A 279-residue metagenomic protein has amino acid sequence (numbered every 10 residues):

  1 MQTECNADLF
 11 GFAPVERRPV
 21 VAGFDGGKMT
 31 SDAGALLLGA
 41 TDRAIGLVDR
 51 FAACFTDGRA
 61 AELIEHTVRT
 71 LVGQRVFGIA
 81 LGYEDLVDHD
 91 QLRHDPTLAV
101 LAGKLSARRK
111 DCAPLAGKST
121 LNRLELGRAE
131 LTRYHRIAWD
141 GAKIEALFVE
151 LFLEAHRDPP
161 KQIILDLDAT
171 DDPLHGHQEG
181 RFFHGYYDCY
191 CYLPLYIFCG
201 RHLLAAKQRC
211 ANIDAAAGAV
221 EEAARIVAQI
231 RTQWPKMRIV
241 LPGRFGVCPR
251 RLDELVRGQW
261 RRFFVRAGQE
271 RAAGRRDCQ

Functional and structural regions predicted by a protein language model:
M1-D214, G218-Q233, Q259: Dynamic "connector" segments at or just before major functional cores
D95, P249, Q269-E270: Polar helix-capping/helix-linker motif
I164-D166, P242, F264-R266: A structural signal for short, well-ordered beta-strand segments and their strand-loop junctions that often border
D168, M237-V247: Acidic/histidine-rich, metal-coordinating catalytic segments
G176, P249-L255, G274-C278: A short acidic (Asp/Glu
R209, F245-G246, Q269: Short beta->alpha junction loops/turns
A217, A224, W260-Q279: Catalytic or ion-translocation cores adjacent to nucleophile or general acid/base/metal-coordination motifs in diverse
V240, C248-R262: Active-site loop/helix belt of alpha/beta enzymes
